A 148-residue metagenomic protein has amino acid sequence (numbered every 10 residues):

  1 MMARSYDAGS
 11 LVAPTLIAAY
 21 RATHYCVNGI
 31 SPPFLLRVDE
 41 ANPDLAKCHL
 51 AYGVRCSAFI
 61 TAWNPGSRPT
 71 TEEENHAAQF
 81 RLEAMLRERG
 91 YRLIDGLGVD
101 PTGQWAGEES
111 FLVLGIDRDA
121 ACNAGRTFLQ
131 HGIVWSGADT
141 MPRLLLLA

Functional and structural regions predicted by a protein language model:
M1-A84: N-terminal, charge-rich interaction modules
H49-A51, G103, N123-R126: A general structural signal for short secondary-structure junctions and capping/turn motifs
T61, I94, L114, V134 (+1 more regions): Residues in well-ordered beta-strands of folded domains
E72, N123, L144-L147: A short secondary-structure junction signal
E74-A120: Amphipathic protein-protein interaction modules
Y91-L97, L129-G132, L146-A148: Low-complexity, flexible helical/coil segments
D100, G137-A148: Short proline/glycine- and acidic-rich turn/helix-capping motifs at secondary-structure junctions
G107-S110, L114-M141: Short, compact, well-ordered microdomains
